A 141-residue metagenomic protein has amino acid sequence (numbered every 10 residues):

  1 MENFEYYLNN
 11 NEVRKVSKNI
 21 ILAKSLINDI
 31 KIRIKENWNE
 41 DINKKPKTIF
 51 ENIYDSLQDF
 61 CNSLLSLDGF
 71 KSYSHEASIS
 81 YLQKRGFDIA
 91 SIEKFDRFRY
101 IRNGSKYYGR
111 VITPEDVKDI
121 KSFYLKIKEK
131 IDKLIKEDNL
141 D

Functional and structural regions predicted by a protein language model:
M1-D141: Terminal alpha-helical segments
